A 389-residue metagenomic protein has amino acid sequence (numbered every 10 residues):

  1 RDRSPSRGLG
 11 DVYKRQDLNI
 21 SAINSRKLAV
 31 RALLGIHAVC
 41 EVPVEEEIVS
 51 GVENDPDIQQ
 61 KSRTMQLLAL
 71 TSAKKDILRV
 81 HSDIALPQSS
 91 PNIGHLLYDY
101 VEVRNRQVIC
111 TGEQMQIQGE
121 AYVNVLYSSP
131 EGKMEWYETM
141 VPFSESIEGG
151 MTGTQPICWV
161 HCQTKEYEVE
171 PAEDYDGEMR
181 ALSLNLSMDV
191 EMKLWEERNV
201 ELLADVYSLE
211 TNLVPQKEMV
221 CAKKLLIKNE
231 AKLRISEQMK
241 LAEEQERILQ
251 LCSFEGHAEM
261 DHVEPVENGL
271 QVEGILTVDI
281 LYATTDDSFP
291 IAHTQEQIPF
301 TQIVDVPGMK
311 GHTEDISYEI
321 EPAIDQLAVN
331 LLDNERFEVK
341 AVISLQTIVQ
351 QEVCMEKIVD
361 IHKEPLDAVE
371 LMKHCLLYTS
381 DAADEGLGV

Functional and structural regions predicted by a protein language model:
R1, R7, P43-Q60, M115-Q118 (+5 more regions): Extended intrinsically disordered, low-complexity coil regions enriched in Ser, Thr, Gly, Ala and often Pro
D2-Y13, Y378-G388: Single conserved hydrophobic/aromatic residue that forms the stacking wall/gate of nucleotide- or nucleobase-binding
R7-I23, I147, M151-M179, G308-N334: Short beta-strand and beta-hairpin "edge-sheet" elements
D17-D55, Y167-Y207, D325-H362: Hydrophobic, ordered structural segments
A22-R26, I93-L97, Q107-I117, Y175-R180 (+3 more regions): Short, solvent-exposed beta-strand/turn "edge" segments of beta-rich domains on protein surfaces
V42-V44, S50-R79, D83-S90, L194-K232 (+3 more regions): Alpha-helical, hydrophobic structural elements that either
L86-V101, I157-W159, L241-G256, G311-S317: Intrinsic, low-complexity N-terminal interaction/targeting segments
M115-I117, S128, S183-D189, W195 (+9 more regions): Extended non-catalytic domains of envelope/secretory-pathway proteins
